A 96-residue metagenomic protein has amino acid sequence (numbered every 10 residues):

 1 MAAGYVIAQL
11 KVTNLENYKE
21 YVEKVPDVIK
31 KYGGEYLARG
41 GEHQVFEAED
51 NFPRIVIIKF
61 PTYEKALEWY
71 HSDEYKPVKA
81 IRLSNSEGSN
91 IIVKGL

Functional and structural regions predicted by a protein language model:
M1-L96: Conserved, structured core segments of small domains
